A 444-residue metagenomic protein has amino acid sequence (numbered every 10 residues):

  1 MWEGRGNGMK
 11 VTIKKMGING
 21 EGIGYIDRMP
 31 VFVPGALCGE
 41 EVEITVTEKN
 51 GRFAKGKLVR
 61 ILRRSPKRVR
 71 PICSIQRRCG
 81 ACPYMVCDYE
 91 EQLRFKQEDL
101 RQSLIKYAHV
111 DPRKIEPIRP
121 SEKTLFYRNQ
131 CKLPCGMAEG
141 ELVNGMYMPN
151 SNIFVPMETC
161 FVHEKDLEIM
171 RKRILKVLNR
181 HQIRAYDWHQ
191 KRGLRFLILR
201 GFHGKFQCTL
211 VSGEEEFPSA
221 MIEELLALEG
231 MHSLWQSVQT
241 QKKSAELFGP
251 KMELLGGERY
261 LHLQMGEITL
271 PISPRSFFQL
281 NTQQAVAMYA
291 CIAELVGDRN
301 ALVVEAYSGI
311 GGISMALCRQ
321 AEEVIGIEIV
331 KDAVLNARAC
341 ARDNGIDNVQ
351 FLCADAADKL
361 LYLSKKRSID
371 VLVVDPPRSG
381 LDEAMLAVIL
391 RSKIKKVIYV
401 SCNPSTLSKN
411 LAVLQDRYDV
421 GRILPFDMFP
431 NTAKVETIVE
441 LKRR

Functional and structural regions predicted by a protein language model:
M1-I75, Q350-F351, D358: Terminal RNA-binding accessory module
W2-N7, I18, G22, F217-R444: Rossmann-like S-adenosyl-L-methionine
G22-D27, G145-M148, A337: Short, acidic/hydrophobic/Gly-rich beta-strand patch recurrent on exposed beta strands that often constitutes part
V59-P71, R78-D187: Extended interfacial segments that mediate partner engagement and assembly in macromolecular machines
E116-K123, L194-F196, L424-M428: Short, solvent-exposed loop/turn elements at beta->coil junctions and helix N-caps that rim active or binding pockets
I153-R195, E214-K242: Internal alpha/beta scaffold segment
G201-G213, T269-S273: Short, aliphatic-rich beta-strand segments
